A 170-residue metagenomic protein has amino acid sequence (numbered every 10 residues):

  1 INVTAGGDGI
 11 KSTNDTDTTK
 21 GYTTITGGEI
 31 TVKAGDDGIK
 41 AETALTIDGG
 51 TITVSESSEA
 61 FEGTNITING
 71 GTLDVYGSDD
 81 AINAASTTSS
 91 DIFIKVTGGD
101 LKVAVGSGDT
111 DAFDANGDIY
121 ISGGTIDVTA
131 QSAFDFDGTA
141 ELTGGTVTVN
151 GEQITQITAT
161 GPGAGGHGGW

Functional and structural regions predicted by a protein language model:
I1-W170: A composition-driven surface/loop motif
